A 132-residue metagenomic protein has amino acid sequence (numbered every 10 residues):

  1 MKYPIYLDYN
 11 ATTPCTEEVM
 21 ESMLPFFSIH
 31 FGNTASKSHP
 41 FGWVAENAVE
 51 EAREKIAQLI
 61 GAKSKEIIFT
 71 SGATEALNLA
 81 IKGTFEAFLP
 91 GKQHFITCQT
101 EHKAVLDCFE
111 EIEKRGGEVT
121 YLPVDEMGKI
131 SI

Functional and structural regions predicted by a protein language model:
M1-I132: Pyridoxal 5′-phosphate
